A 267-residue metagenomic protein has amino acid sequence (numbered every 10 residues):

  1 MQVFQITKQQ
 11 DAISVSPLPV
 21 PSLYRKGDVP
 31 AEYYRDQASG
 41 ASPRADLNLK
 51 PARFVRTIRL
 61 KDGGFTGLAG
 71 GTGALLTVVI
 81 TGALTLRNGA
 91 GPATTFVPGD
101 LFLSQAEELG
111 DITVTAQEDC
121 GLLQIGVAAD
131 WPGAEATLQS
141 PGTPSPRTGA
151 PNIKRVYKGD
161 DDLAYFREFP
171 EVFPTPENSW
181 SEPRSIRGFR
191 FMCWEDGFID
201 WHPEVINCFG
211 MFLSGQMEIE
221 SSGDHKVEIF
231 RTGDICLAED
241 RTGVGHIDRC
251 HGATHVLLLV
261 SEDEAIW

Functional and structural regions predicted by a protein language model:
M1-F54, E135-M192: A short, N-terminal "cap"/entry segment at the start of jelly-roll beta-barrel domains of the cupin/DSBH fold
V15-S16, T95, Y165-F166, I229 (+1 more regions): A sequence-level detector of short linear motifs
A31-E32, G73, P92-T94, D100 (+2 more regions): Beta-strand-enriched cores of mature, soluble protein domains
R35-R44, P51-G71, T94-F96, L103-L109 (+6 more regions): Conserved short histidine dyad/triad with adjacent acidic residue
G70, L76-V97, P203, F209-T232: A short beta-strand-loop-beta hairpin characteristic of the jelly-roll/cupin
L86, Q124, F166, I219 (+1 more regions): Short hydrophobic/aromatic-rich beta-strand segments that constitute the beta-sheet cores of beta-sandwich/beta-barrel
L103-S104, Q117-A134, L237-A238, H251-W267: A short hydrophobic beta-strand segment most commonly corresponding to one strand of the jelly-roll/cupin
L109-A116, E228, V244-C250: Short, Lys/Arg- and Gly-enriched loop/turn segments at beta-strand edges
